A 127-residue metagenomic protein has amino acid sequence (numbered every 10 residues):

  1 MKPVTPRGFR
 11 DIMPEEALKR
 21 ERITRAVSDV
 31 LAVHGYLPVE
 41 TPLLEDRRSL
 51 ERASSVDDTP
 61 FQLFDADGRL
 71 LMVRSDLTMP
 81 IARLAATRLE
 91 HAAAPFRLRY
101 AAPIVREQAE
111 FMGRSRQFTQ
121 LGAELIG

Functional and structural regions predicted by a protein language model:
M1-G127: TRNA-recognition modules of translation machinery and tRNA-sensing kinases, especially anticodon-binding
